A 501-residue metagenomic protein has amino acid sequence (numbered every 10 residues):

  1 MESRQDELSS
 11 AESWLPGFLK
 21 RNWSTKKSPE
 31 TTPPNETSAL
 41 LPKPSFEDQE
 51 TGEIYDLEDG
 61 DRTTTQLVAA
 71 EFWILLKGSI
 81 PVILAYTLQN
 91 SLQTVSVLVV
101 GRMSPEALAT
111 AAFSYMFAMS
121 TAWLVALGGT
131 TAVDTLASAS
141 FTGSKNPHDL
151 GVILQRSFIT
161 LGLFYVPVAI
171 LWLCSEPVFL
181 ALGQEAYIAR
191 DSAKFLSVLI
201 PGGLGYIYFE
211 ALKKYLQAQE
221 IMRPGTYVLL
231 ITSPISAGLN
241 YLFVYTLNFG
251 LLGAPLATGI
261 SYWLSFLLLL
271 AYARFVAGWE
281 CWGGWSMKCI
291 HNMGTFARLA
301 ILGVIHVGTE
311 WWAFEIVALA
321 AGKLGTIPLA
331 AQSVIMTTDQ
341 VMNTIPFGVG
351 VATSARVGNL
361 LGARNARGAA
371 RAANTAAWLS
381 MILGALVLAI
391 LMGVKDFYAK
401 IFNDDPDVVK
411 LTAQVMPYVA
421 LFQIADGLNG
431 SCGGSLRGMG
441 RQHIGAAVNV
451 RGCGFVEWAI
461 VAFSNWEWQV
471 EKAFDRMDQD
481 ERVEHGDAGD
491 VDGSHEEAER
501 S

Functional and structural regions predicted by a protein language model:
S9-F18, T25-S79, L251, P255-G259 (+3 more regions): Interhelical loop/hinge segments that connect adjacent transmembrane helices in multipass membrane
L67, E71-G78, V100-M119, H148-D149 (+9 more regions): Interfacial/gating helices of multi-pass transporter permease domains
K77-S96, V198, F209, T232 (+5 more regions): Transmembrane helical elements of multi-pass membrane transporters/channels
T87, S91-A109, F179-A186, L242-F249 (+5 more regions): Helix-terminus/linker motif at the lipid-water interface of multi-pass membrane proteins
L108-A169, F209-A218, M222, A331-K395 (+2 more regions): Small-residue-rich hydrophobic transmembrane alpha-helices
T121, A186-L212, P234, G294 (+2 more regions): Alpha-helical transmembrane segments of multi-pass membrane proteins
V166-V198, L386-V409, A413: Short membrane-interface helical motifs at transmembrane helix boundaries in multi-pass membrane transporters
R223, L230-L267, A271, A330 (+4 more regions): Membrane-interface helix-loop junctions in multi-pass transport and translocation proteins
